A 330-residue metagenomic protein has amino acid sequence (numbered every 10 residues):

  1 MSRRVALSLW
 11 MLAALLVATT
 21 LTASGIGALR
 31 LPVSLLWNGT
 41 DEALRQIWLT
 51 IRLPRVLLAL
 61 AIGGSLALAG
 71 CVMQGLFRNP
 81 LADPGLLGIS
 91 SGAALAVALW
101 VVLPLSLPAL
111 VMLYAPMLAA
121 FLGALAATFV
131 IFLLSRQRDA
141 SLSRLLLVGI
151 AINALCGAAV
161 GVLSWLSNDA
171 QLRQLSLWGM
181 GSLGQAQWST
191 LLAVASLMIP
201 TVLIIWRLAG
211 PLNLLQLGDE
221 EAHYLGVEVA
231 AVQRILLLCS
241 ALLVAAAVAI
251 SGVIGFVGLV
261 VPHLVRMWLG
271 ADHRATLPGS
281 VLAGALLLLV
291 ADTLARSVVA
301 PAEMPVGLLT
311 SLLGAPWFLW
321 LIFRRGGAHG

Functional and structural regions predicted by a protein language model:
M1-G330: Alpha-helical transmembrane segments in inner-membrane proteins
